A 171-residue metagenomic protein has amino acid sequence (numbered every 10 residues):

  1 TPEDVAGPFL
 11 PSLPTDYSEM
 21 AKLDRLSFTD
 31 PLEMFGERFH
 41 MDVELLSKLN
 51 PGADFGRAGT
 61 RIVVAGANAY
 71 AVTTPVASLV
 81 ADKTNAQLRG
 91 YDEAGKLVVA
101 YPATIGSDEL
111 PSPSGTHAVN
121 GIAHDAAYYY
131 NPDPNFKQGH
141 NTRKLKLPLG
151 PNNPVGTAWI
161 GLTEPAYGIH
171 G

Functional and structural regions predicted by a protein language model:
T1-F9, L45-V80: Extracellular LysM carbohydrate-binding repeats and other cell-envelope/extracellular binding modules
P2-H40: Primarily a LysM-type cell-wall glycan-binding module
P11, L26-D30, L49-R57, A65-A67 (+3 more regions): Generic detector of short, locally flexible boundary/turn motifs and exposed helical patches
R25-L32, F39, F55, S78-T84 (+2 more regions): Solvent-exposed, acidic/flexible segments
T29-G56, K96-L97: LysM (lysin motif) carbohydrate-binding repeats in extracellular/periplasmic proteins that recognize
F35, L46, I62, P134-N135: Generic low-polarity alpha-helical segments
V72-G171: Gly/Pro-biased beta-strand-loop elements
